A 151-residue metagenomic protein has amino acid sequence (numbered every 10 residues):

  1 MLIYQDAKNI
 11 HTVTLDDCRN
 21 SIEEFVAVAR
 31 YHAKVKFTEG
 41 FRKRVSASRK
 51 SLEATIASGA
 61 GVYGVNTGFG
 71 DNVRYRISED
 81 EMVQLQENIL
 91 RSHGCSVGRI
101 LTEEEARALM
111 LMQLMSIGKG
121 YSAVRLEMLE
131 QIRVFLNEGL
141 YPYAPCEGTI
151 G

Functional and structural regions predicted by a protein language model:
M1-I150: Conserved, well-structured ligand/cofactor-binding cores
